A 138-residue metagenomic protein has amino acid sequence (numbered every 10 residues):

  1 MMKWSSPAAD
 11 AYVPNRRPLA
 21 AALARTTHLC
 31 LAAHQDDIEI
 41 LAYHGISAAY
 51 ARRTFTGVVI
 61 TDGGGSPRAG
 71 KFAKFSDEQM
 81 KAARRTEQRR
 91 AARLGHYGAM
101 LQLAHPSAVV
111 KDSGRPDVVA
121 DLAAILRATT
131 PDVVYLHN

Functional and structural regions predicted by a protein language model:
M2-T129: Active-site rim/loop-helix segments in enzyme catalytic domains that contact anionic ligands
P131-N138: Extended, charged catalytic domains and RNA/DNA-binding interfaces, predominantly in divalent-metal-using enzymes
